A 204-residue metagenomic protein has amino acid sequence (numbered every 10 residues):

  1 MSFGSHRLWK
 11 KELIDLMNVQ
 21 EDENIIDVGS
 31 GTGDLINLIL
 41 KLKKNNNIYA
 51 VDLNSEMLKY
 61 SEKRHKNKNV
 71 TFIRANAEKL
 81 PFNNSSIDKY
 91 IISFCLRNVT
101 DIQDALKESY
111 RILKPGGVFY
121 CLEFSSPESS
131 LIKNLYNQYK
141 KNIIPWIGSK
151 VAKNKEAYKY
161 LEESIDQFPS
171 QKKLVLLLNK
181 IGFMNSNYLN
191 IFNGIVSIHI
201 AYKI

Functional and structural regions predicted by a protein language model:
F3-E21, L38: Conserved alpha-helix/loop element of class I SAM-dependent methyltransferases that forms part of the SAM/SAH-binding
N24-K79: Class I SAM-dependent methyltransferase SAM/SAH-binding core
E78-K89: A short acidic, Gly/Pro-enriched loop at the edge of an enzyme's catalytic core that lines a small-molecule cofactor
K89-D101: A short SAM/SAH-binding and catalytic strip from SAM-dependent methyltransferases
Q103-P115: A short glycine-rich, Lys/Arg-flanked "PGG" loop and its adjoining helix->strand segment in the class I
G117-F124: Conserved beta-strand signature within the Rossmann-like core of class I S-adenosyl-L-methionine
S125-L177, N187: C-terminal alpha-helical "lid/dimerization" subdomain adjacent to the S-adenosyl-L-methionine
V175, I181-I204: Core SAM-dependent methyltransferase catalytic element
